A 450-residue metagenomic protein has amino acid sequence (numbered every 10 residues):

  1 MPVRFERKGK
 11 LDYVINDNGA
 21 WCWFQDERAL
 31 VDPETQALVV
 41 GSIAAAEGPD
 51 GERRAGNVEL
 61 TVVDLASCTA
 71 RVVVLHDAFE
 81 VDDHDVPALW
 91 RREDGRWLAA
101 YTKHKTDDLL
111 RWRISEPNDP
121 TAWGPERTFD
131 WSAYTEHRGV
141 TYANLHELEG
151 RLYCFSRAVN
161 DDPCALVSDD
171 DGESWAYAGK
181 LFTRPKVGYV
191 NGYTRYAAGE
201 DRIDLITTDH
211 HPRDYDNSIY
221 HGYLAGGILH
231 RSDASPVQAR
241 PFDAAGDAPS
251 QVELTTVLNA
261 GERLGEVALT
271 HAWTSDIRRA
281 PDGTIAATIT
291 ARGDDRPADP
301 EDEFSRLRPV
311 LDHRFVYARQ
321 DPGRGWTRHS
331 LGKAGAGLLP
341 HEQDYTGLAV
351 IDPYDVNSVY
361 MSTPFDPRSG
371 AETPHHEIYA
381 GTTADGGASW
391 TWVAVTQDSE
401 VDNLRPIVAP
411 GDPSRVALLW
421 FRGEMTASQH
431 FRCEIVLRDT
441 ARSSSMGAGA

Functional and structural regions predicted by a protein language model:
P2-A450: Extracellular, repeat-based ectodomains that mediate carbohydrate processing or recognition
